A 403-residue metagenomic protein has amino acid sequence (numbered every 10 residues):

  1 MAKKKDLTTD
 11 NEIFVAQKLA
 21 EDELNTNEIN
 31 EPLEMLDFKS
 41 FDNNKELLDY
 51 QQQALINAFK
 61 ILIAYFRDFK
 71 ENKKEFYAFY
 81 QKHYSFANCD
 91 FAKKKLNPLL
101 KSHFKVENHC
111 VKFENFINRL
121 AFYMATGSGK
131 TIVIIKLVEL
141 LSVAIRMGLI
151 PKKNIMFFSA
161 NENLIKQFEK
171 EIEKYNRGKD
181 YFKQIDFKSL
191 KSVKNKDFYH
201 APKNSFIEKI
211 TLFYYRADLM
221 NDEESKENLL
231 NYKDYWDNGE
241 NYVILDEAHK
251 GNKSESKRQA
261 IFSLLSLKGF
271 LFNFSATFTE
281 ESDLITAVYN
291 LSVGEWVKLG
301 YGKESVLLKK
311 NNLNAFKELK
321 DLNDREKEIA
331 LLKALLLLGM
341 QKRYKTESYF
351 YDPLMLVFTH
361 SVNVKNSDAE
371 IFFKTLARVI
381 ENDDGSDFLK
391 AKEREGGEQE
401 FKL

Functional and structural regions predicted by a protein language model:
M1-E31, N43-E46, I117, K152 (+1 more regions): Accessory nucleic-acid engagement/destabilization modules that flank
E23-Y123: Conserved pre-motif I regulatory segment
L48-K60, F158-K166, L322-T375: P-loop NTPase catalytic cores that bind/hydrolyze ATP
F66-K105, V111-K112, V143-I155, G178-K188 (+2 more regions): Flexible phosphate/Mg2+-sensing switch loops adjacent to catalytic phosphate-binding sites
A121-Y123, M156, L356: Short hydrophobic/aromatic beta-strand immediately N-terminal to the Walker A/P-loop
S128, F182-P202, F206-T211, E224-L230 (+1 more regions): Conserved C-terminal RecA-like helicase domain
T131-R146, K166-K170, Y214-T346, M355: Signature of the SF2 helicase/ATPase Hel1-core->accessory helical subdomain module
V133, G148-N176, K183, T359-V364: Conserved Walker A/P-loop ATP-binding site and its immediately adjacent core in helicase/helicase-like ATPase domains
